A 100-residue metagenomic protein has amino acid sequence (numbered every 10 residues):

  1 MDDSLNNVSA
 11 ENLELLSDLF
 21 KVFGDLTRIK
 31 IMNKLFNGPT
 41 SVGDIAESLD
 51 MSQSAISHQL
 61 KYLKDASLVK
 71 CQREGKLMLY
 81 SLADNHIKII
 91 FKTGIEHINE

Functional and structural regions predicted by a protein language model:
M1-L15, I87-E100: Amphipathic alpha-helical dimerization/coiled-coil segments that flank or bridge DNA-binding/regulatory modules
E14-S54, S67, E74, M78-N85: N-terminal helix-turn-helix DNA-binding core of bacterial DNA-binding proteins
K61-N99: Charged, amphipathic alpha-helical coiled-coil/dimerization segments
